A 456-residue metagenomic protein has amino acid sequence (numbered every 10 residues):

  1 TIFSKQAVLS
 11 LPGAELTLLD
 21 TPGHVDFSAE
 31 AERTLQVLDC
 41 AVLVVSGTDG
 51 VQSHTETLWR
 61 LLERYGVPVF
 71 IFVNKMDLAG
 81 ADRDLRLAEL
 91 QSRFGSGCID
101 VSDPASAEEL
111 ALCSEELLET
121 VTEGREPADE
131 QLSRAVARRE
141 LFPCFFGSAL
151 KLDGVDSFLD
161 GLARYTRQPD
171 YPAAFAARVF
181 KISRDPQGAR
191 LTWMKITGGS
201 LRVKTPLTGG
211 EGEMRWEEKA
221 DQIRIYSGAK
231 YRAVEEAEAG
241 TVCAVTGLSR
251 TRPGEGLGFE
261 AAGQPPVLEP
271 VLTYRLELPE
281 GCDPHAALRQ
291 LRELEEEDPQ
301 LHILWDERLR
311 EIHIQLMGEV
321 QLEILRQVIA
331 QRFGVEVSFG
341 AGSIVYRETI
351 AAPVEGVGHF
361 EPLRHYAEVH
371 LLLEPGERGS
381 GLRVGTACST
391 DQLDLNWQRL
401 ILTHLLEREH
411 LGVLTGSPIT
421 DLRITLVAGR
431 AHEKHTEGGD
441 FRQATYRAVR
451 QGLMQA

Functional and structural regions predicted by a protein language model:
T1-A456: Structural and coupling elements of P-loop NTPases
